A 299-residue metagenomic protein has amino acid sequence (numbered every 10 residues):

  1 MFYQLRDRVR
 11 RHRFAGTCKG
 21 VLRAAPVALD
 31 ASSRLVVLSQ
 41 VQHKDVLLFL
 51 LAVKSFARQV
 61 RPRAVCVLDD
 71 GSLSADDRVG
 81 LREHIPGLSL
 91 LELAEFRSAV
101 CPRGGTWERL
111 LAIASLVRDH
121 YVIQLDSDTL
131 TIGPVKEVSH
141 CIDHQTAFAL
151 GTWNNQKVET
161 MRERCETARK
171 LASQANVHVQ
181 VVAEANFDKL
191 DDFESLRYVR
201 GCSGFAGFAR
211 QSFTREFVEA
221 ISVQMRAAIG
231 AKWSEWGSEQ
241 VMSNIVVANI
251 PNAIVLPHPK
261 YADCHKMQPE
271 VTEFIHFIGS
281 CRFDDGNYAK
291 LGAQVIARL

Functional and structural regions predicted by a protein language model:
M1-S33, H178-L299: A glycosyltransferase accessory/donor-loop signature
S39-L47: Active-site beta-to-alpha loop of glycosyltransferases that engages the nucleotide-sugar donor
S55-R63: Short, acidic, metal-binding catalytic loop of nucleotide-sugar glycosyltransferases
A64-S72, L150-T152: Short internal beta-strands
D76-D119: Active-site-proximal specificity loops/subdomain of glycosyltransferases
V122: Short aromatic/hydrophobic "clamp" motif used to bind/position activated sugar donors
D126-L130: The conserved acidic donor/metal-binding loop of glycosyltransferases
T131-A168: Conserved donor-nucleotide/metal-binding helix-loop-beta segment in metal-dependent transferases, i.e., the alpha-helix
